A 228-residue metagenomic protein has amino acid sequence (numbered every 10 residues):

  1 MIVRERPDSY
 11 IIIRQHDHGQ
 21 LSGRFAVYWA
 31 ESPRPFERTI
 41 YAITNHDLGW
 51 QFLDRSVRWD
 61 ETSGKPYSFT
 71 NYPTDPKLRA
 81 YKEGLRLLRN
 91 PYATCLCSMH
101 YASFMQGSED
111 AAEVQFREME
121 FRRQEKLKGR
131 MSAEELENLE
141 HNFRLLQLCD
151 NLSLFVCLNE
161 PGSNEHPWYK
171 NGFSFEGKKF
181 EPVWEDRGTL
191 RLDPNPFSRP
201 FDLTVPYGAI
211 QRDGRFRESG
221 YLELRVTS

Functional and structural regions predicted by a protein language model:
I2, I11-I13, I40-I43, I210 (+2 more regions): Weak global preference for isoleucine
V3-I13, R24, F36-N159: Divalent metal-dependent catalytic cores for phosphoryl transfer on phosphate-bearing substrates
D17-A30: An active-site-proximal "capping" alpha-helix that borders the catalytic cofactor pocket
E31-P35: Surface-exposed helix-capping loop/turn segments at secondary-structure junctions
E118-S228: Non-catalytic terminal regions of proteins
